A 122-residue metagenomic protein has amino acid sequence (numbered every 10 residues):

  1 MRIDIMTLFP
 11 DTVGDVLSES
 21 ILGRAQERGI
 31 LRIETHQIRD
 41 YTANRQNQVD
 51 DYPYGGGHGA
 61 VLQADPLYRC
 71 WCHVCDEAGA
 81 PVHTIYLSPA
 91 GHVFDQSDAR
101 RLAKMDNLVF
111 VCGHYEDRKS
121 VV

Functional and structural regions predicted by a protein language model:
M1-C75: N-terminal nucleotide/polyanion-binding subdomain common to many enzyme families
Q63-C112: S-adenosyl-L-methionine/SAH cofactor-binding core of RNA-modifying enzymes
S120-V122: Conserved small/polar residues in nucleotide/adenosyl-binding loops
